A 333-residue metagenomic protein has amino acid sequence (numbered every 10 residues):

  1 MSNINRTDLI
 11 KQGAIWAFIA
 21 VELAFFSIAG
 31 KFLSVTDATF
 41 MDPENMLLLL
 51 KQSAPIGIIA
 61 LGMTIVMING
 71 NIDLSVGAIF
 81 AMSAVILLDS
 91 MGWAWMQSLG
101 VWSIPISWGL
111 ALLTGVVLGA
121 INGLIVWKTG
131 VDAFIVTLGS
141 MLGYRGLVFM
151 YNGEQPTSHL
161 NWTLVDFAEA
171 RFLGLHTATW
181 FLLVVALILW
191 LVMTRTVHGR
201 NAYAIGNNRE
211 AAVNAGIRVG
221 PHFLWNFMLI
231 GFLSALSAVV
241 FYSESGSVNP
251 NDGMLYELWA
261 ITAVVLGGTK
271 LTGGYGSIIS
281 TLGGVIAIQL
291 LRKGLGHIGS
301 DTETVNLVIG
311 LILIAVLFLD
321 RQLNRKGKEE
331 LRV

Functional and structural regions predicted by a protein language model:
M1-A60, M96-I106, R332-V333: Membrane-interfacial amphipathic/re-entrant helices at transmembrane-helix boundaries
M1-F32, N214-P221, L291-V333: Cytosolic-side transmembrane-helix boundaries in multi-pass membrane proteins
N3, T129, A133-R195, H222-W225 (+4 more regions): Transmembrane helix-bundle core of multi-pass membrane transporters and related energy-transducing complexes
F26-G30, D42-W95, L124-V131, V264 (+2 more regions): Single transmembrane alpha-helix segments in multi-pass membrane proteins
V35-L48, V148-Y151, R171-L173, M193-G199 (+2 more regions): Inter-helical junctions in multi-pass inner-membrane proteins, predominant in energy-converting antiporter-like
M96-M141, G283-G284: Alpha-helical transmembrane segments within multi-pass membrane transporters and channels
S103-A111, V117-N122, G174-V248: Helix-loop-helix "hairpin" substructures at the membrane interface of multi-pass membrane proteins
S234, E244, V248-G310: Transmembrane alpha-helical segments in multi-pass inner-membrane proteins
